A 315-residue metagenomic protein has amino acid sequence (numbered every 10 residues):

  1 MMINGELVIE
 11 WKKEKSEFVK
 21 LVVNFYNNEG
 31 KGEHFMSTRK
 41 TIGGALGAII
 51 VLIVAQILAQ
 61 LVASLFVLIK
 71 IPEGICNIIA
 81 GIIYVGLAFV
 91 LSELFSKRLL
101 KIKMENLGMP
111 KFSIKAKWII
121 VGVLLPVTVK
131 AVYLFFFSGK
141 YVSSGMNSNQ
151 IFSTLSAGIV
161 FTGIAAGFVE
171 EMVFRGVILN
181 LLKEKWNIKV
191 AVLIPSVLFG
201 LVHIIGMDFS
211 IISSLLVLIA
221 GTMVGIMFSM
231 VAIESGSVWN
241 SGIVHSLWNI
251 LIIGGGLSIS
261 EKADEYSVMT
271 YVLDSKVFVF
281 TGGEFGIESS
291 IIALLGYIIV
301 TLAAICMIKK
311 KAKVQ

Functional and structural regions predicted by a protein language model:
I3-N106, I253-Q315: N-terminal, membrane-interfacial amphipathic/helix-forming hydrophobic leader that caps and precedes the first
F25, E29, L65-I78, K101-F168 (+2 more regions): Juxtamembrane helix-loop-helix connectors linking adjacent transmembrane helices in multi-pass membrane enzymes
I42-L46, I79, I119-I120, S156 (+4 more regions): Hydrophobic alpha-helical transmembrane segments
I57, S214-V279: Functionally important transmembrane alpha-helices
G163, G167, I188-I204, G221-G225: Small-polar-interrupted transmembrane alpha-helices in polytopic inner-membrane proteins
V169-I194, M230-S237: Membrane-interface helix/loop boundary segments of multi-pass membrane proteins
I194-L201, L215, I243, L247 (+1 more regions): Hydrophobic residues within alpha-helical transmembrane segments of multi-pass solute transporters/permease subunits
I205-I212: Membrane-interface helix caps and helix-loop-helix hairpins in membrane proteins
